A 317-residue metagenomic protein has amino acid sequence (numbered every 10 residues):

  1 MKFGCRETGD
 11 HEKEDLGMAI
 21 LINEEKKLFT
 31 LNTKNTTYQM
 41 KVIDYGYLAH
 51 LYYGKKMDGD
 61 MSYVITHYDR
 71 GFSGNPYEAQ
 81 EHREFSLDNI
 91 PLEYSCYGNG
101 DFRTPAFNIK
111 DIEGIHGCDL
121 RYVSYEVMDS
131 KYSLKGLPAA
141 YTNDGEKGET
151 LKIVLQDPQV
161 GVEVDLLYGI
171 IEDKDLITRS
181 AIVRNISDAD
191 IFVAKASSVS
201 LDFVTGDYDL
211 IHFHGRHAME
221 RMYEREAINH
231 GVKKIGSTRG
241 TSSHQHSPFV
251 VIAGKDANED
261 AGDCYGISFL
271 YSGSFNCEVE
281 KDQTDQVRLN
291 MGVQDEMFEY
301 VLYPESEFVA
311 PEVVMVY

Functional and structural regions predicted by a protein language model:
K2-G17: Short, Lys/Arg-enriched N-terminal segments with co-localized hydrophobic residues within the first ~10-30 amino acids
I22-T30, K34, Y38, L48-E280 (+2 more regions): Polysaccharide-binding surfaces and accessory modules of carbohydrate-active proteins
K41: Contiguous, structured surface segment used for ligand recognition
V314-Y317: Short, charged beta-turn/beta-strand-edge "cap" motif at the junction between a beta-strand and an adjacent loop
